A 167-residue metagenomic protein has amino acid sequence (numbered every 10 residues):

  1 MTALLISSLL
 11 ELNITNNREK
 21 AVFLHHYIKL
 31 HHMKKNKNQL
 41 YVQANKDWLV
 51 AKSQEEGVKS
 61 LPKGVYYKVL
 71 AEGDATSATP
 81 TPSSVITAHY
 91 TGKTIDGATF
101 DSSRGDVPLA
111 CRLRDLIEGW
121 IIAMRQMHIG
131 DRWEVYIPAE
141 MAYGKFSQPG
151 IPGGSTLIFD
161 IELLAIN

Functional and structural regions predicted by a protein language model:
T2-E11: Extreme N-terminal basic, low-complexity initiation segments that serve as generic localization/processing leaders
L5, N16-N17, F23-N167: Cross-family detector of peptidyl-prolyl cis-trans isomerase
